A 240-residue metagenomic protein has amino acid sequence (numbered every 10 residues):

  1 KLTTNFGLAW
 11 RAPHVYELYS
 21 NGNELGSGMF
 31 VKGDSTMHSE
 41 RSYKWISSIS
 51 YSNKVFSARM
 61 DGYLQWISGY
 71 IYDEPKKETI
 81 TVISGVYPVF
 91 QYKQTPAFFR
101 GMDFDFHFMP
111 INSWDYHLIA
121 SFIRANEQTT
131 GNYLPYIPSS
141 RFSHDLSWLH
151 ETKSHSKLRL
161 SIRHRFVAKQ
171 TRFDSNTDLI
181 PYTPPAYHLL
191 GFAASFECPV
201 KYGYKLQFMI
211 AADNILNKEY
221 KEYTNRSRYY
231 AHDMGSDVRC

Functional and structural regions predicted by a protein language model:
K1, S47-Y51, M102-F108, H144-W148 (+4 more regions): Residues on the lipid-exposed face of transmembrane beta-strands in outer-membrane beta-barrel proteins
K1-I67, N112: Structural signature of Gram-negative outer-membrane beta-barrels, strongest in the C-terminal barrel of TonB-dependent
L2, V55-A58, N112-Y116, T152-L158 (+1 more regions): Repeated loop/turn-to-beta-strand initiation elements of outer-membrane beta-barrel proteins
T4-L8, E17, I49-Y51, M60-L64 (+3 more regions): Transmembrane beta-barrel strands of outer-membrane/channel proteins
W10-R11, S68, F166-F173, F196-C240: C-terminal beta-signal and adjacent terminal beta-strands/loops of Gram-negative outer-membrane beta-barrel proteins
Y16-N21, G28-F30, G62, I71-E78 (+4 more regions): Outer-membrane beta-barrel translocator domains and adjoining extracellular loop/strand segments of Gram-negative
K32-H38, K44, S57-D115, G235-C240: Outer membrane beta-barrel strand-and-loop segments of large Gram-negative receptors, especially TonB-dependent
Y63-W66, G85-T171: Gram-negative outer-membrane beta-barrel transporters
